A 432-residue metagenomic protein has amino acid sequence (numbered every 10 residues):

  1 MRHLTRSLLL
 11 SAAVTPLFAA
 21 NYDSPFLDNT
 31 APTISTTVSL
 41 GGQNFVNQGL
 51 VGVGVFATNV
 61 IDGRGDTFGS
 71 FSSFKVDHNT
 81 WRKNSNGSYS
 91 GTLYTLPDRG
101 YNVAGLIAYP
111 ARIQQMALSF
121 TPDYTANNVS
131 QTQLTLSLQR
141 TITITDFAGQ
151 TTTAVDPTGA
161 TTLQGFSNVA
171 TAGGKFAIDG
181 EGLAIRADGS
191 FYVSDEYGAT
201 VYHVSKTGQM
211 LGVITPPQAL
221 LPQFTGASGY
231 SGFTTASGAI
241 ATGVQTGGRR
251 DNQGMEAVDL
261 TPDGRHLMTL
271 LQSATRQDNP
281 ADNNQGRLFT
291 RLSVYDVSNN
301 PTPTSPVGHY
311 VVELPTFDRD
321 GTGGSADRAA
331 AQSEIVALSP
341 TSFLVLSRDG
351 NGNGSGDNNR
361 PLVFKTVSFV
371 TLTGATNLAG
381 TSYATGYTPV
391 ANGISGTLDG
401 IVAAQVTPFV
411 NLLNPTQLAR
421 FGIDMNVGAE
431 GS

Functional and structural regions predicted by a protein language model:
M1-A20: Gram-negative bacterial Sec-dependent N-terminal signal peptides
A19-S432: Sequence/structural signature of beta-propeller domains
